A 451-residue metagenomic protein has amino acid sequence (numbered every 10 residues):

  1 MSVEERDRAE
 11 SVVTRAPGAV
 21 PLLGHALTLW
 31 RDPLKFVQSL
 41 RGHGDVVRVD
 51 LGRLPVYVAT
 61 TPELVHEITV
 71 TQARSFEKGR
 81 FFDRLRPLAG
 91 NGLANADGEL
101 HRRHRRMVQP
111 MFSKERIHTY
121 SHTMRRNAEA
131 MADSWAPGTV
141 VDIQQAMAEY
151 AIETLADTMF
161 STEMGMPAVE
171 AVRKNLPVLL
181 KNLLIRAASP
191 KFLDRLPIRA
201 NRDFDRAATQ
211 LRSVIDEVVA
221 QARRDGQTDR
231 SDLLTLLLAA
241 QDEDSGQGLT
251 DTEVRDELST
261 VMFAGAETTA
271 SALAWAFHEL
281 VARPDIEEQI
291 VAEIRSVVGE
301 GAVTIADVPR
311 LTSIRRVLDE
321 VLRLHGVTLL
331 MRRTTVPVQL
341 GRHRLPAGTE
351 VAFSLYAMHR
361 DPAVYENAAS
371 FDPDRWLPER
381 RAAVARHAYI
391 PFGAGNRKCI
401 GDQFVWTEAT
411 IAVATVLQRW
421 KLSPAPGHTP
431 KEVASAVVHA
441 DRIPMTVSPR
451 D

Functional and structural regions predicted by a protein language model:
M1-R103, H118-A130, M166, R202 (+3 more regions): N-terminal membrane-proximal hinge/A-helix region immediately C-terminal to the signal-anchor transmembrane segment
S2-R6, E10, A128, K174-P177 (+3 more regions): Cytochrome P450 proximal C-terminal region
S2-T14, E77-R84, A96, L100-R102 (+2 more regions): Cytochrome P450 heme-thiolate monooxygenase catalytic core
V12-A19, S121, R125, R173 (+8 more regions): Cytochrome P450 I-helix active-site segment
L23-G44, S213, G301-G341, P362: Conserved cytochrome P450 K-helix E-x-x-R motif and the immediately C-terminal K′/meander segment
T268-E287, V291-E293, Q403-R419: Cytochrome P450 catalytic-core helices
F353-R380: Conserved cytochrome P450 K-helix/beta-meander segment immediately N-terminal to the heme-binding cysteine loop
